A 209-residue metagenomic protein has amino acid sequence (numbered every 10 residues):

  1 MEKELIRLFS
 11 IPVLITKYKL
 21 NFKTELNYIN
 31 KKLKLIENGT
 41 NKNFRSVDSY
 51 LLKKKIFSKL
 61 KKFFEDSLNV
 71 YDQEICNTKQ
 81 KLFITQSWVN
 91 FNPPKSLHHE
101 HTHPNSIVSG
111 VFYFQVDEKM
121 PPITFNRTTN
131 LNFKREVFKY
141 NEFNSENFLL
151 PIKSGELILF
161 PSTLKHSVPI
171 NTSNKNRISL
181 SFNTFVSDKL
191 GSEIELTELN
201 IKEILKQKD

Functional and structural regions predicted by a protein language model:
M1-Q80, W88, L196-I204: Non-heme Fe(II)/2-oxoglutarate
T16, V89, F112, F182-T184: Preference for bulky hydrophobic residues occupying beta-strand positions in well-ordered beta-sheet regions
N21, D117, N130, L164-H166 (+1 more regions): Short, solvent-exposed loop/turn segments at secondary-structure junctions
Y50, I123, V168: Short clusters of hydrophobic/aromatic residues that line enzyme substrate/ligand-binding pockets
I75-N77, S96-E100, V111-F112, H166-I170: Short helix-to-loop capping/linker segments positioned immediately adjacent to catalytic or ligand/cofactor-binding
F83-S87, S106-V108, N176: A generic structural signal for short beta-strands and their flanking turns/coil linkers
V89-L159, L190-L196: Catalytic core of non-heme Fe(II) oxygenases with the double-stranded beta-helix
Y140-D209: Catalytic core of Fe(II)/2-oxoglutarate
